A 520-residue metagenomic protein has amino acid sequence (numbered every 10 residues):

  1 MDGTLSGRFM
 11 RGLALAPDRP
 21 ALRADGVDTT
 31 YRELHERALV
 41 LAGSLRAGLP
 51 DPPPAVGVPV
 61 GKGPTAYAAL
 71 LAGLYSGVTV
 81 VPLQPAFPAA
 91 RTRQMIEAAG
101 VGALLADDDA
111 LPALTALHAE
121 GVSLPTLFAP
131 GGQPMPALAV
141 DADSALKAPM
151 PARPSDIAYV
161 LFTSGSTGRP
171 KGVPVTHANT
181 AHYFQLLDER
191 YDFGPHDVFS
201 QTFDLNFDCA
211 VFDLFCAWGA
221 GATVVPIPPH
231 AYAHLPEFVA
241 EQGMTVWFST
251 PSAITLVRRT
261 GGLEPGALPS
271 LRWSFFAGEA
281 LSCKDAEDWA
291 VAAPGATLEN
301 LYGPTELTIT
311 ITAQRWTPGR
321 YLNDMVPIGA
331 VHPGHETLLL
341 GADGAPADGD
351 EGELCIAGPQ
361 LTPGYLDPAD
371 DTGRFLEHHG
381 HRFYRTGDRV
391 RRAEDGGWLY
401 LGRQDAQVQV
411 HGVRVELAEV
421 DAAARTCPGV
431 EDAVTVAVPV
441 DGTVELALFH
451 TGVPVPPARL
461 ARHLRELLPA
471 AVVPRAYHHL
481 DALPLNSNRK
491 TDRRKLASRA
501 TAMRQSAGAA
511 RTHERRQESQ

Functional and structural regions predicted by a protein language model:
M1-V160, T176, S282, A286 (+4 more regions): AMP-binding/adenylate-forming domain of the ANL superfamily
T4-S6, L104-L117, L124-M150, T180 (+2 more regions): AMP-dependent adenylate-forming
A38-V40, P154, V173-G194, Q201-T202 (+3 more regions): Conserved structural elements of the adenylate-forming
V60-G63, Q84, F193, F203-F207 (+1 more regions): Conserved AMP-binding
V60-P64, V81-I96, D108-L111, G132 (+4 more regions): ATP-dependent adenylate-forming carboxylate-activation enzymes
A145-F162, R169, F193-F199, L205: Conserved pre-ATP/AMP-binding loop-to-beta segment of ANL
K171-V198, N206-T245: Conserved AMP-binding/adenylation subdomain of ANL enzymes
G219-A222, F248, R258-M325, E336: Gly/Ser/Thr-rich phosphate-binding loop
